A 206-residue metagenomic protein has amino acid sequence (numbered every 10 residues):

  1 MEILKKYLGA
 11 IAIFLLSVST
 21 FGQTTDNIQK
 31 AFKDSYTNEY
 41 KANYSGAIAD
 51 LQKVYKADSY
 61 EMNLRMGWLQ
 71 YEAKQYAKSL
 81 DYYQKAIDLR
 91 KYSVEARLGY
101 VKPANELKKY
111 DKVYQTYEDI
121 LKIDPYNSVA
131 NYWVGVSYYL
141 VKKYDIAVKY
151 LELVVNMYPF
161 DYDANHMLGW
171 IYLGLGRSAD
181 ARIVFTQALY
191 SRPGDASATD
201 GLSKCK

Functional and structural regions predicted by a protein language model:
M1-I28: Bacterial Sec-dependent N-terminal signal peptides
T25, G174-K206: Terminal, low-structured helical/coil segments at or just beyond the last alpha-helical repeat
D26-K56, E61, R65-E72, K102: Alpha-helical segment of the N-proximal tetratricopeptide repeat
I28, Y60-M62, V94-E95, S128-V129 (+2 more regions): Helix-start (N-cap) detector for alpha-helical repeat units in TPR-like alpha-solenoids, especially tetratricopeptide
Y40-A49, E72-K85, E95, A104-D119 (+2 more regions): Structural signature of tandem alpha-helical TPR/SEL1-like repeats, specifically the intra-repeat loop/turn
Y55-A57, L89, I123, M157-Y158 (+1 more regions): Structural marker of alpha-solenoid helical repeat scaffolds
